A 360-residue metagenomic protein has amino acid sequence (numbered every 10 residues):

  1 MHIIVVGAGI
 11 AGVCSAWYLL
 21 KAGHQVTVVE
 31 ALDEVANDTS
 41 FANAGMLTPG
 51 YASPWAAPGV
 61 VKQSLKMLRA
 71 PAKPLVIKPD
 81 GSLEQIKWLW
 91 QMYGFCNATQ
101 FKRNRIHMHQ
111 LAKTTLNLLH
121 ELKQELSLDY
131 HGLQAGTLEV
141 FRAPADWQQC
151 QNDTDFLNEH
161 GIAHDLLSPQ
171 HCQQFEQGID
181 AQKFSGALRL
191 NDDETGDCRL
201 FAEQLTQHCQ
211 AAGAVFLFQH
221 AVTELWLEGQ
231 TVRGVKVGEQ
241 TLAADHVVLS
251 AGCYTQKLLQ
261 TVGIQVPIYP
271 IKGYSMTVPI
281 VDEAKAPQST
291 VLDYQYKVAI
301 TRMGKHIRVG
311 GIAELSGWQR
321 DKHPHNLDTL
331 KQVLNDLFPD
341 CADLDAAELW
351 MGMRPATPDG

Functional and structural regions predicted by a protein language model:
H2-V28: N-terminal Rossmann-like FAD-binding beta1-loop-alpha1 element of flavoenzymes
A11, E34, Y254: Conserved Rossmann-like nucleotide-cofactor binding loop
K21-F41: Glycine-rich FAD pyrophosphate-binding loop
E30, S168, F218-H220, A347-W350: Short loop/edge segments at beta-strand edges and connector loops that shape dinucleotide/nucleotide cofactor-binding
N43-M46, Y51, W55-F95, V222-G234 (+1 more regions): Active-site substrate-recognition segment that forms the wall of the catalytic cavity or substrate channel
A44-P169: Dinucleotide-binding Rossmann-like beta1-alpha1 core, especially the glycine-rich loop that anchors the ADP
R103-L116, E139-Q149, H171-Q174, L188-Q207 (+1 more regions): Short beta-strand to alpha-helix junction loop
Q148-H160, I179-H246: Helical element adjacent to the flavin cofactor pocket in flavoenzyme catalytic cores
